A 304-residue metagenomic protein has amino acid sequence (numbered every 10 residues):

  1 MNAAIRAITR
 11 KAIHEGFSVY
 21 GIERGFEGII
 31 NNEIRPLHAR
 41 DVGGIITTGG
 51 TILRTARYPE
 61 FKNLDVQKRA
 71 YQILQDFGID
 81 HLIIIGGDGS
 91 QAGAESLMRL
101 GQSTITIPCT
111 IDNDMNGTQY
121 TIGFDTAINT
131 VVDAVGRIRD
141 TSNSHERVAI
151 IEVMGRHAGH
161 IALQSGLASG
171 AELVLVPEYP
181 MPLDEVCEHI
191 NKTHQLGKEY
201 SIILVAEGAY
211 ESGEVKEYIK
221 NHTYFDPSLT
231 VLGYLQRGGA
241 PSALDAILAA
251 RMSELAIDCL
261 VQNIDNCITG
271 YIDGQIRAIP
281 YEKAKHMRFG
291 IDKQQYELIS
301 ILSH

Functional and structural regions predicted by a protein language model:
M1-I30: N-terminal phosphate-binding or glycine-rich loops at protein starts, especially the Walker A/P-loop of NTPases
R6-E15, R35-D41, S96-T106, I122-T126 (+2 more regions): A glycine- and small-aliphatic-rich helix-loop capping segment at beta-alpha/alpha-beta transitions that lines
V19-I22, I84-G86, S96, S103 (+2 more regions): Accessory alpha-helical/coil subdomains and C-terminal extensions that flank or cap enzyme catalytic cores
I22-G28, R57-Y58, G87-G89, Q102 (+6 more regions): Short, ordered loop/turn segments at secondary-structure junctions
I29-I84, G89-S90, I122-N129, D133 (+1 more regions): Glycine-rich oxoanion-binding loops at beta->alpha junctions
G117-I128, G239-A246: Short beta-strand elements at the ligand-binding edges of bilobed clamshell
H222, L235-A250, I257-V261: Catalytic, metal-anchored helix/loop core of enzyme active sites in primary metabolism
C267-H304: Phosphate-binding loop/pocket of nucleotide- and phosphate-handling active sites
